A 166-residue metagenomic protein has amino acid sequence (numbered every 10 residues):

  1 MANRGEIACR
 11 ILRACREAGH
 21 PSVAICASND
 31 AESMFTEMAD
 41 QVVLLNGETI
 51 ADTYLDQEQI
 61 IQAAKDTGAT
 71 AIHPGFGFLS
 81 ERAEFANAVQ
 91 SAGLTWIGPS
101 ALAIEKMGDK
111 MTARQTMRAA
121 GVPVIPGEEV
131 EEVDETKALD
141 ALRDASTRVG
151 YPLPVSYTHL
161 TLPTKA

Functional and structural regions predicted by a protein language model:
M1-L160: N-terminal beta-alpha lobe that positions the nucleotide/phosphoryl donor in ATP/NTP-coupled carboxylate activation
T161-A166: A short, hydrophobic C-terminal helix/tail in secreted or cell-surface proteins
